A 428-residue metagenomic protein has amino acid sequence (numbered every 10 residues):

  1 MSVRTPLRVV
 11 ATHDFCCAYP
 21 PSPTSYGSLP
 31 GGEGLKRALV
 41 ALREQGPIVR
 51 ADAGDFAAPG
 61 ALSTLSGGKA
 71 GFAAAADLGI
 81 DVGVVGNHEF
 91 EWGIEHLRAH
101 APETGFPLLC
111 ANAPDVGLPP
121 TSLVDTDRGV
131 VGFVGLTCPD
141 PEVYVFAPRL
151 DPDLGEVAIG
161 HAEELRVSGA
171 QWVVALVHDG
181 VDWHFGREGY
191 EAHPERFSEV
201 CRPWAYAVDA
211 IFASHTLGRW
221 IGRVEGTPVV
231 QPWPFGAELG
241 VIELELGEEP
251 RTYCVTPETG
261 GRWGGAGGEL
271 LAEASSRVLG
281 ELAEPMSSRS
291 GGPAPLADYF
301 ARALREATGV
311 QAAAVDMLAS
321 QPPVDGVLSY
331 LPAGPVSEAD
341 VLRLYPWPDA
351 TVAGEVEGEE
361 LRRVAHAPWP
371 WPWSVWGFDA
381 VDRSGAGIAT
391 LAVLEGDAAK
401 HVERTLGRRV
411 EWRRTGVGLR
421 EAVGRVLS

Functional and structural regions predicted by a protein language model:
M1-G260, P295-A303, T351: Acidic, metal/ion-coordinating pockets
T12, C17-L29, E142-A147, D153 (+1 more regions): Catalytic centers of hydrolytic enzymes
